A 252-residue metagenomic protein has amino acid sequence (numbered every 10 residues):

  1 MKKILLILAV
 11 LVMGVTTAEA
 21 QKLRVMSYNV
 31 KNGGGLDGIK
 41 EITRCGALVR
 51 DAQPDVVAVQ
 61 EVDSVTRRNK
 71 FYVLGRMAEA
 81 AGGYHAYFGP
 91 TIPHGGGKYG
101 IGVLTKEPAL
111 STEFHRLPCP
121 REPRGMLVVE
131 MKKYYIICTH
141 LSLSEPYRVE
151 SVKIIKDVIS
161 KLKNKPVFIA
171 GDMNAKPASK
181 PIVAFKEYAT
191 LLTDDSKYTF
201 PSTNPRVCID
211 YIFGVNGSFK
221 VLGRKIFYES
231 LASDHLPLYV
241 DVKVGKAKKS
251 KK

Functional and structural regions predicted by a protein language model:
M1-K22: Bacterial Sec-dependent N-terminal signal peptides
A18-A80, P93-G97, K153, K243-K252: N-terminal, active-site-proximal structural segment of metallo-dependent hydrolase catalytic domains
Q21-L23, A52-D55, G82-H85, Y134-Y135 (+1 more regions): Loop/turn elements at helix/coil->beta-strand transitions in domains of secreted/extracellular proteins
K22-G34, E113, V128, K133-S142: Active-site-proximal beta-strand elements of phosphoester/diester hydrolases
S27, I101-V103, M126-V128, C138 (+2 more regions): Conserved hydrophobic/aromatic beta-strand scaffold that supports enzyme active sites
Y28-V30, E61-V62, L141, G171-M173 (+1 more regions): Active-site metal-binding loops of divalent metal-dependent hydrolases
D37-G38, Q60-Y134, K225-Y228: Structured beta-strand-rich core segments of catalytic domains in phosphoester-bond hydrolases
F114-H115, E145-V149, D157-F168, N174-K252: Metal-dependent phosphoester-hydrolase catalytic domains
